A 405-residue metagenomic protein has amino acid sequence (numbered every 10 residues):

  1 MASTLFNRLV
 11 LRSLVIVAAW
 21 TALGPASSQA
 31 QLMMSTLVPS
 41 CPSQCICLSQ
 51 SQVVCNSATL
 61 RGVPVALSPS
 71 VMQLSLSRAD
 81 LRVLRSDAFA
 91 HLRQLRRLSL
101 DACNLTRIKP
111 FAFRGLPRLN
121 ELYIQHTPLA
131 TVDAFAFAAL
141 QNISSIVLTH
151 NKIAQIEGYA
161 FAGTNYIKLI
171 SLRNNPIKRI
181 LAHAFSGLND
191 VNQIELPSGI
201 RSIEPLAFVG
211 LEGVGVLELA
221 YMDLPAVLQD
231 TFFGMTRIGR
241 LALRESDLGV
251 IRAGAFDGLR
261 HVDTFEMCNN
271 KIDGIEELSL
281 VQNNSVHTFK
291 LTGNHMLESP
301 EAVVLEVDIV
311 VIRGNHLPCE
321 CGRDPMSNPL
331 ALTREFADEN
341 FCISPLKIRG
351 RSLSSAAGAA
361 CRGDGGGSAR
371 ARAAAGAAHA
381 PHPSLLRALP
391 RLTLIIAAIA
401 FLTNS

Functional and structural regions predicted by a protein language model:
A2-S405: Extracellular leucine-rich repeat
